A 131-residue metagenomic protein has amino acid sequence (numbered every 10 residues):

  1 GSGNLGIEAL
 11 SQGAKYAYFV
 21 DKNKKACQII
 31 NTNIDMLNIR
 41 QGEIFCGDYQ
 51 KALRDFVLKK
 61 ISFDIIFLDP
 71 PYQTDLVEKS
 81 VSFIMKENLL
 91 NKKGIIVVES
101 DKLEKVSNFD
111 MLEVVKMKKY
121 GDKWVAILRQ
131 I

Functional and structural regions predicted by a protein language model:
G1-I131: Class I S-adenosyl-L-methionine-dependent methyltransferase catalytic core
